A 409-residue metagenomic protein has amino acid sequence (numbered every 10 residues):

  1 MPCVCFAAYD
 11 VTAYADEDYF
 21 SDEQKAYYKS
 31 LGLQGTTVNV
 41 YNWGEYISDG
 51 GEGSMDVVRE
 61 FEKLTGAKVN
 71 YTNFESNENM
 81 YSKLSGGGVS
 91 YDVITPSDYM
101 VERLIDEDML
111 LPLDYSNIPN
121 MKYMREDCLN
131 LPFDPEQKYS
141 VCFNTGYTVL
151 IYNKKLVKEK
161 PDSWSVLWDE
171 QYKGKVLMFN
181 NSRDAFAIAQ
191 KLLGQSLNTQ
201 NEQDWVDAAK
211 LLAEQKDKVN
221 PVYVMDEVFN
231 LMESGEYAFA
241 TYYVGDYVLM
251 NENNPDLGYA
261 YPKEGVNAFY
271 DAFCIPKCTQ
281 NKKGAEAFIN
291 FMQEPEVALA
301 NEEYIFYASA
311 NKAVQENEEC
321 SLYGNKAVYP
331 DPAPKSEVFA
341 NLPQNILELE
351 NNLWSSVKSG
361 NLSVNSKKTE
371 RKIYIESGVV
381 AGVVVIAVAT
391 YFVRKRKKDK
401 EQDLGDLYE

Functional and structural regions predicted by a protein language model:
M1-T37, N361-E409: Short, low-complexity disordered leader/linker segments with a strong preference for bacterial N-terminal type II
A13-R103: Early extracytoplasmic/lumenal segment of secretory-pathway proteins
N39-S54, E75, V89-E233: Extracytoplasmic ligand-binding site segments that recognize negatively charged/polar headgroups
D92-T95, P221-V222, A238-Y243, G258-Y259: Paired acidic/hydrophobic, glycine-rich loop segments that form the ligand-binding mouth/hinge of periplasmic-binding
V101-R103, E233-S234, F239-D256, I305: A ligand-binding cleft/hinge motif common to bilobed small-molecule-binding domains
Y123, W205-Q215, N253-K277: Periplasmic-binding protein-like
N267, D271, P276-V338: Mature extracytoplasmic/periplasmic domains
E318-I386, R394-E401: Extracellular/periplasmic bilobal clamshell ligand-binding domains
